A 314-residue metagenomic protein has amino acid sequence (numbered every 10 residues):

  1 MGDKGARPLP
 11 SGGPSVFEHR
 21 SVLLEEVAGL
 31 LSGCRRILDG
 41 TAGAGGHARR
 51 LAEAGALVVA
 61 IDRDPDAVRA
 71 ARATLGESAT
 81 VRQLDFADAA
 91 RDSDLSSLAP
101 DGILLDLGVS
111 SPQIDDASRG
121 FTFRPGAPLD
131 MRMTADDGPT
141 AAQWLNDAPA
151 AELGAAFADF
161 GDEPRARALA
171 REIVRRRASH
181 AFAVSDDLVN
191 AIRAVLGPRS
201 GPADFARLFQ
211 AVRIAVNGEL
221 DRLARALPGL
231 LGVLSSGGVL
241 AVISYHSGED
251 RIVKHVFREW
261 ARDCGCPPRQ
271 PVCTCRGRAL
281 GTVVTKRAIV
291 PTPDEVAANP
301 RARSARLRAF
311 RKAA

Functional and structural regions predicted by a protein language model:
M1-A314: S-adenosyl-L-methionine-dependent methyltransferase catalytic core, i.e., the SAM/SAH-binding region
